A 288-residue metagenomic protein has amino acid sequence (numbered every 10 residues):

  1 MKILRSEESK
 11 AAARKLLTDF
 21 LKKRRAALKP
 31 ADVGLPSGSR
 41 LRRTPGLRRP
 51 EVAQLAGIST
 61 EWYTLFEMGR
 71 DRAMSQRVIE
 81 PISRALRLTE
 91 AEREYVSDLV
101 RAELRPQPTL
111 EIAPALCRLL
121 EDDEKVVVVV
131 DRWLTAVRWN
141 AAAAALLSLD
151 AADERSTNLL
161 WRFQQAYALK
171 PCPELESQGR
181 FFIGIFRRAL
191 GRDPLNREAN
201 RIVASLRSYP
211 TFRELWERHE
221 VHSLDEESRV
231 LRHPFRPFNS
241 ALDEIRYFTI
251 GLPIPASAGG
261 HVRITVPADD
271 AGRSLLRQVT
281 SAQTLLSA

Functional and structural regions predicted by a protein language model:
M1-R48: A short, Lys/Arg-rich alpha-helix, primarily the initiator
I3-L21, M74-L119: Short amphipathic recognition helices of helix-turn-helix/homeodomain-type DNA-binding modules
K22, A26, Q54, R84 (+2 more regions): Short polybasic/polar patches that bind polyanions
G38-T44, R49-P50, A56-A73: Recognition helix of helix-turn-helix/homeodomain-like DNA-binding domains that insert into the DNA major groove
P45, L55-A56, L86, N140: Core residues of bacterial helix-turn-helix
M68, S97-R101, T135: Short amphipathic alpha-helical surface patches that mediate protein-protein
P114-D131, R138-L286: Hydrophobic protein-protein interaction segments
